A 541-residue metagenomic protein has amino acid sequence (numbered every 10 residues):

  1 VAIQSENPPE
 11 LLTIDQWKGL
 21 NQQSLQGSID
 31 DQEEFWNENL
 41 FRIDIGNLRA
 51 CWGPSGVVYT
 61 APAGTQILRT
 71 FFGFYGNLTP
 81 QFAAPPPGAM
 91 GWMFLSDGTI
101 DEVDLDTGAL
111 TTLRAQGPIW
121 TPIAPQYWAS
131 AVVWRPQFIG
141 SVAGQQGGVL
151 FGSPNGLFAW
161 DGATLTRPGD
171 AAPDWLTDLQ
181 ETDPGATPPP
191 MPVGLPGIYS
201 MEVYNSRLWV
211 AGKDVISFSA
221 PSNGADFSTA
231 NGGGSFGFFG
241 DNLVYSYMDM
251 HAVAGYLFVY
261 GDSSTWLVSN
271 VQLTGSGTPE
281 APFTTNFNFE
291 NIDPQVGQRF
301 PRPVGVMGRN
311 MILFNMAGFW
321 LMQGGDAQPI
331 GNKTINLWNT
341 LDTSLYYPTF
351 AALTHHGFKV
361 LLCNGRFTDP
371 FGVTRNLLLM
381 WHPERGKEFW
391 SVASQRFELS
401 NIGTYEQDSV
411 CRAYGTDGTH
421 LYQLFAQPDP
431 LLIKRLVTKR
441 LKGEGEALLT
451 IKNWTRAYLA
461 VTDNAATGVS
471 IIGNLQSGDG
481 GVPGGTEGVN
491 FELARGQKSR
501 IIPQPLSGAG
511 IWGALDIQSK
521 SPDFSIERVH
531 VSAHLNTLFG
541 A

Functional and structural regions predicted by a protein language model:
V1-A109, W120-V142, Q295-R302, V306-N310 (+1 more regions): Beta-sheet repeat architectures centered on beta-propellers
G64, I119, Q126, G169-F350: Beta-propeller and closely related beta-pinwheel folds
T70-F71, W160-A163, P168, M201 (+4 more regions): Generic beta-strand hydrophobic packing signal
D101, T111, L150, F158 (+6 more regions): General beta-strand recognition
T107, G162-T164, N223, Q272-L273 (+2 more regions): Short coil turn/linker residues within repeat-based beta-strand modules
R114-G117: Active-site-surrounding "flap" and adjacent substrate/cofactor-binding loops of secreted or lumenal enzymes, prototyped
V132-L176: Hydrophobic or amphipathic alpha-helical targeting/insertion segments
